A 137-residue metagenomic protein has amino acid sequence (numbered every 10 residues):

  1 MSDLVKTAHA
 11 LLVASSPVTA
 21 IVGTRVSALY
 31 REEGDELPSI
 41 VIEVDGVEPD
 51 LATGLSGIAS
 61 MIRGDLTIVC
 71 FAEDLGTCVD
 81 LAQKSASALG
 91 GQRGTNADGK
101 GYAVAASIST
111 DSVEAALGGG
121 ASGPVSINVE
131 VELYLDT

Functional and structural regions predicted by a protein language model:
M1-S56, G76, Q92-K100: Small/polar-rich, solvent-exposed N-terminal microdomains that initiate assembly or binding
L12, L81-A88: Short amphipathic alpha-helices in soluble, non-transmembrane regions that often serve as interface/regulatory elements
T24, E48-D50, R63, T67 (+1 more regions): Generic, low-specificity signal for short hydrophobic/alpha-helical stretches with a mild N-terminal bias, encompassing
Y30, L66, A105-I108: Short stretches within intrinsically disordered, low-complexity N-terminal or propeptide regions
V41-I42, G54-G57, L81-Q83, L117-A121: Surface-exposed beta-strand edges and their flanking turn/coil or helix-capping segments
I58-C78, S85, G123-L135: Oligomerization/assembly interface segments of phage tail-like spikes and tubes
S87-T137: Acidic-leaning, charged glycine-interspersed low-complexity segments
